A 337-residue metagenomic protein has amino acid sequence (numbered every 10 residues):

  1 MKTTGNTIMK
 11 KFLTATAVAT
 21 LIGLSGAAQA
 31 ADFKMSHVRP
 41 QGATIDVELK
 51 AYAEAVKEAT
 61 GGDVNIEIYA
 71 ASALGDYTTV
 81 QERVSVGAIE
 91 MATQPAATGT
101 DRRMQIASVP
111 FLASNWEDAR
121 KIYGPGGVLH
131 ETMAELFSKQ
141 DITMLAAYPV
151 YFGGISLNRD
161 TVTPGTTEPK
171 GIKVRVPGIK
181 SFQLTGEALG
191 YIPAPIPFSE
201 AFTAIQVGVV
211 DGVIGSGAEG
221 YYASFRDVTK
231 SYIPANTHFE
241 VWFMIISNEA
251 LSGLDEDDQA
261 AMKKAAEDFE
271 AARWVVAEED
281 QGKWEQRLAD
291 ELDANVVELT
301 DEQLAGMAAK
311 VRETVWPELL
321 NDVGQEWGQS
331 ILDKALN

Functional and structural regions predicted by a protein language model:
M1-K2, A28: Short linear motifs centered on Gly/Pro in flexible linkers and helix caps
K2-T16: Bacterial N-terminal signal peptides that target proteins for export
T7-I8, L24-A30: Sec/Tat signal peptide C-region and signal peptidase I cleavage site
A15-L24: Bacterial N-terminal signal peptides
A31-R120, E135-K139, T143-N337: N-terminal secretory/targeting leader peptides
Y123-L136: Signature of the catalytic double-stranded beta-helix
